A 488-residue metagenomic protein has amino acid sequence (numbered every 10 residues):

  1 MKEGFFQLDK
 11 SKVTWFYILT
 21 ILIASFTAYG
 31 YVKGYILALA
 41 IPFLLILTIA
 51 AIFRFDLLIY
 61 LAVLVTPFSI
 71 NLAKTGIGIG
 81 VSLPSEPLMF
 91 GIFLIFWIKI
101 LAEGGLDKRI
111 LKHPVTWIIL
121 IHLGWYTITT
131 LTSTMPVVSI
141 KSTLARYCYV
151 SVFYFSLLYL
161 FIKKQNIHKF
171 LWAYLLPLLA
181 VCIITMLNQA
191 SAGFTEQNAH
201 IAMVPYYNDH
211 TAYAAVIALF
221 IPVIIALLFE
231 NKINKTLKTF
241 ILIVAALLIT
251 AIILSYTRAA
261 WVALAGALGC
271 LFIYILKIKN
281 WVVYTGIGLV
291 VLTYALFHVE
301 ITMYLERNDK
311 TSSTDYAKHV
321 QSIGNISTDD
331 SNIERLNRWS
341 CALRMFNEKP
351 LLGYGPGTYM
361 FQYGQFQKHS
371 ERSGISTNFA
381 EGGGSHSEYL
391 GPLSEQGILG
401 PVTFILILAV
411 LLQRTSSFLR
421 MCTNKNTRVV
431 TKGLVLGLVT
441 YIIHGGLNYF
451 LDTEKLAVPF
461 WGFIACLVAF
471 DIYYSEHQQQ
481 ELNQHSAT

Functional and structural regions predicted by a protein language model:
M1-Y29, F43-A50, F93, L120-L131 (+11 more regions): Alpha-helical transmembrane segments of multi-pass inner-membrane proteins
G30-K33, T75-I79, T132-K141, I253-S255 (+1 more regions): Membrane-interface helix caps and helix-loop-helix hairpins in membrane proteins
K33-L37, I79-P87, S142-R146, Y206-L219 (+4 more regions): Membrane-interface micro-motifs in multi-pass membrane enzymes
L37, G397-A409: Hydrophobic alpha-helical transmembrane segments
I49-A145, Y441: N-terminal hydrophobic segments of proteins, predominantly signal-anchor/transmembrane helices of inner/organellar
L64-K74, Y389-Q396, R428-A469: Membrane helix-loop boundary segments at the extracytoplasmic
T195-A199, V204, N325-S340, E348 (+2 more regions): Long extracytoplasmic/lumenal interhelical loops at the membrane interface of multi-pass membrane proteins
D471-N483: Membrane-interface capping segments at transmembrane-helix boundaries
